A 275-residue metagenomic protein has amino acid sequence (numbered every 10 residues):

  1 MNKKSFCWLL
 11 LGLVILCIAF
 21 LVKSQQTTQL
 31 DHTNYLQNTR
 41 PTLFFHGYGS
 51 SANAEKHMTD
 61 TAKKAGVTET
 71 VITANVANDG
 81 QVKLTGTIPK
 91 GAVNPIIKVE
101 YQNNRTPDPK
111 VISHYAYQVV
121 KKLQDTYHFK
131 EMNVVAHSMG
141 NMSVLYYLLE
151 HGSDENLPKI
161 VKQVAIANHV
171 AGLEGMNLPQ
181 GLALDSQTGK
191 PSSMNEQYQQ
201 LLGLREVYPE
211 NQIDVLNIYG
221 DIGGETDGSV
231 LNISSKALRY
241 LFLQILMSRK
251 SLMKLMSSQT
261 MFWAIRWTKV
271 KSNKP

Functional and structural regions predicted by a protein language model:
M1-V14: N-terminal Sec-pathway targeting helices
F6-L9, A19-V135, M142-P275: Lipid deacylating catalytic domains
